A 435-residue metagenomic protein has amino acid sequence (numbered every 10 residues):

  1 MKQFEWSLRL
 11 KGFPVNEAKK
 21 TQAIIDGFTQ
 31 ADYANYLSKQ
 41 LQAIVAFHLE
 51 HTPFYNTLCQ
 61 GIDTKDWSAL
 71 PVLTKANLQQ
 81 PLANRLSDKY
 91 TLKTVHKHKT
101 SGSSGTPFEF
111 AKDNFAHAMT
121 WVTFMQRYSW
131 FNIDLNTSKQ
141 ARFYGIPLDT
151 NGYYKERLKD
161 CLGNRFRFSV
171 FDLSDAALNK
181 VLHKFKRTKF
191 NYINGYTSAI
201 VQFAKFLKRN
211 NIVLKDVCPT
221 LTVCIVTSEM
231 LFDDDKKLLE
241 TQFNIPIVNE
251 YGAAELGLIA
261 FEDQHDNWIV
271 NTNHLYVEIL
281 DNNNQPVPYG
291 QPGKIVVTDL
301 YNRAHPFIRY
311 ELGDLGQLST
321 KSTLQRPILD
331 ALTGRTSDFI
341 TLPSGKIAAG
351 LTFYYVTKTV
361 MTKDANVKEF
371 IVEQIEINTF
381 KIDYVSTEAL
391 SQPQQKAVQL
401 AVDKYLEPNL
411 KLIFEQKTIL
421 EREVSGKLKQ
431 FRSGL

Functional and structural regions predicted by a protein language model:
M1-K99, G105-S138, I146, R187-N194 (+5 more regions): Nucleotide 5′-phosphate-binding alpha/beta core
H48, T100, Q140, I193 (+5 more regions): Residue-level signal for inorganic ion chemistry
V95, H274, V367: Short coil/loop residues immediately preceding or within conserved phosphate-binding loops of NTP-utilizing enzyme
I146-N271: Conserved adenylate-forming
R165, I247, V277, K411-F414: Generic structural signal for residues in well-ordered beta-strands
I193, Y301-P408: AMP-binding/adenylate-forming catalytic core of the ANL superfamily
T222, V226, L231-K321, T336: Conserved AMP-binding/adenylate-forming
